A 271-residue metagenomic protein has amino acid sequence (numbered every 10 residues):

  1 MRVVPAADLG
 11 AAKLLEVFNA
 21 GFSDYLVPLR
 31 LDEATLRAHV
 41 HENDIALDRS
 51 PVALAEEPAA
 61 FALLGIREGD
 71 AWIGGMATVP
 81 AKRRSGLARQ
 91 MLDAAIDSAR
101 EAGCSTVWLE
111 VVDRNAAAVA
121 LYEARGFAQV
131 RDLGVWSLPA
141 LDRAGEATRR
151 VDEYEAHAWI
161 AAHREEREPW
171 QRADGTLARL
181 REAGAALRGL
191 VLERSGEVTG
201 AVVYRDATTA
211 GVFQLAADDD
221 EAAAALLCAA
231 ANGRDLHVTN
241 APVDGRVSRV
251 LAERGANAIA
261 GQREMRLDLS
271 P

Functional and structural regions predicted by a protein language model:
L15-N19, L26-L63, E166-G189: Active-site rim helix/loop that mediates acceptor-substrate recognition in acyltransferases
V52, E57-G65, W72-A77, V191 (+2 more regions): Conserved beta-strand in the GNAT
V79, L109-A118, W136-L141, V238-R249: Conserved beta-strand-loop-alpha-helix junction that forms the acyl-donor binding cleft
K82, G86-A94, D218-L226: Conserved acetyl-CoA pyrophosphate-binding loop and the N-cap/start of the following alpha-helix in GNAT-like
A99-E110, N232-P242: Conserved GNAT acetyl-CoA-binding A-motif
W108-V112, A128-L141, N257-D268: Conserved catalytic-core motifs of GNAT/GCN5-like acyltransferases
Y122, F127, L251-A252: Conserved active-site tyrosine of GNAT-family acetyltransferases
R125-A207: Amide-forming acyltransferase catalytic core, primarily the GNAT-like/NAT-type and related acyltransferase folds
